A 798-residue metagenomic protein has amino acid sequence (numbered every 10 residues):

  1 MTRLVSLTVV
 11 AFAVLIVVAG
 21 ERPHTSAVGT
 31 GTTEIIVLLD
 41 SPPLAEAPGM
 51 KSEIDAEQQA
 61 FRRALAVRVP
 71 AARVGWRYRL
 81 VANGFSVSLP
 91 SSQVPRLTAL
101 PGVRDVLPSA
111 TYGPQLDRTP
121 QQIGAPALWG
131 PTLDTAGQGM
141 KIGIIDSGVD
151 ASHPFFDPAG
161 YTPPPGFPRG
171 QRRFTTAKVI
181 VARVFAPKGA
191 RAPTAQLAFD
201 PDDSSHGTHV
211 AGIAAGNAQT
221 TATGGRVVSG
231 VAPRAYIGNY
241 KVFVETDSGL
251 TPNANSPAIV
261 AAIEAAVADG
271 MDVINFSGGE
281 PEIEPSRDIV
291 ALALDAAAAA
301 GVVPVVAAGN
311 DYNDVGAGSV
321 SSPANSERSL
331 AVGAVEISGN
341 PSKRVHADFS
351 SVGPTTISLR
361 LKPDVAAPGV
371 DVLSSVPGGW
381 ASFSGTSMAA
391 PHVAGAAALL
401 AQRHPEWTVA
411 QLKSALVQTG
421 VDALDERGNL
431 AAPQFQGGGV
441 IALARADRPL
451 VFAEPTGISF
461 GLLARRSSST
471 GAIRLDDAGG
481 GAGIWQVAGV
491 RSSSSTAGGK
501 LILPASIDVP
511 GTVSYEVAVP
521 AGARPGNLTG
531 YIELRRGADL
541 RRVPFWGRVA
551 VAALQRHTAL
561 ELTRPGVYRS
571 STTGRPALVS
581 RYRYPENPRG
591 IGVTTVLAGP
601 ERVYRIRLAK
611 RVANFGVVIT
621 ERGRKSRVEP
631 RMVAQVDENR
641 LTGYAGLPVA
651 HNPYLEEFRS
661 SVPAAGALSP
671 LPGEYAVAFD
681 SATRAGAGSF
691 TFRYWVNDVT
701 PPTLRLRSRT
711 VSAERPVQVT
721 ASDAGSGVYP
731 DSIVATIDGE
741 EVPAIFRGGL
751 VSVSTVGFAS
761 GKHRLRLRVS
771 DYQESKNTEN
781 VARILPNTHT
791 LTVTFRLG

Functional and structural regions predicted by a protein language model:
P23-Q115: Inhibitory N-terminal propeptides of secreted protease zymogens
T30, G130-N255, D269-D272, A299-G301 (+3 more regions): Subtilisin-like serine protease catalytic core
G75-R77, A82, P95-G160, G189-A192 (+1 more regions): Protease zymogen maturation seam
A136-Q138, N239-R328, T355-R360, S374-P391 (+2 more regions): Substrate-binding/access-modulating region of protease and related hydrolase catalytic domains
R173-R191, A324-A398: Extracellular S/T/G-rich loop segment that most often corresponds to the catalytic His/Ser-adjacent loop
A211-A215, Q219, V242-F243, D272 (+3 more regions): Hydrolase catalytic cores
S493, R589-H651: Acidic, Ser/Thr/Pro-rich low-complexity intrinsically disordered segments
R535, A550-L578, Y604, M632-A645 (+1 more regions): C-terminal edge strands of extracellular/lumenal beta-sandwich accessory domains
